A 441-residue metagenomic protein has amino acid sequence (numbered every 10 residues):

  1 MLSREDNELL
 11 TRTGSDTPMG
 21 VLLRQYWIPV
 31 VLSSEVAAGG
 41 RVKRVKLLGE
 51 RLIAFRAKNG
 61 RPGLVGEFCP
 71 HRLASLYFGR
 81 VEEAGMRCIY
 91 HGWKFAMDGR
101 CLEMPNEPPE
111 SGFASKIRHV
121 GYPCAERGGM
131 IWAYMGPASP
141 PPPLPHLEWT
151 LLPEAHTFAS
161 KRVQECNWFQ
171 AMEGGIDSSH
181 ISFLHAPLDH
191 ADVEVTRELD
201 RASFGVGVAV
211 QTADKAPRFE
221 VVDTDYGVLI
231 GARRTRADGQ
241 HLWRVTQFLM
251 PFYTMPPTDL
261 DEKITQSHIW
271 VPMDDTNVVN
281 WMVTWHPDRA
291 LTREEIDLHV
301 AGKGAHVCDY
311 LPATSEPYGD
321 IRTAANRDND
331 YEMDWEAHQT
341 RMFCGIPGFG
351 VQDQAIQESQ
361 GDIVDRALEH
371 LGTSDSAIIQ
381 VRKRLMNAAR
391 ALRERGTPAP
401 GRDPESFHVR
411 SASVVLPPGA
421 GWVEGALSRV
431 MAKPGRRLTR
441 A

Functional and structural regions predicted by a protein language model:
M1-R24: A boundary/linker detector
D6-N7, G20, R44, L368 (+1 more regions): Generic N-terminal initiation segments characterized by hydrophobic and/or small/turn-forming residues
T11, D16, V31-F158, S203 (+5 more regions): Rieske [2Fe-2S] iron-sulfur-binding domain
S15, R61, A138-A441: C-terminal catalytic domain of Rieske-type non-heme iron oxygenases
V21, S33-A38, E173, D259: Short alpha-helical interface patches
R24, R118, A125-R127, I264 (+1 more regions): A short, structural micro-pattern
